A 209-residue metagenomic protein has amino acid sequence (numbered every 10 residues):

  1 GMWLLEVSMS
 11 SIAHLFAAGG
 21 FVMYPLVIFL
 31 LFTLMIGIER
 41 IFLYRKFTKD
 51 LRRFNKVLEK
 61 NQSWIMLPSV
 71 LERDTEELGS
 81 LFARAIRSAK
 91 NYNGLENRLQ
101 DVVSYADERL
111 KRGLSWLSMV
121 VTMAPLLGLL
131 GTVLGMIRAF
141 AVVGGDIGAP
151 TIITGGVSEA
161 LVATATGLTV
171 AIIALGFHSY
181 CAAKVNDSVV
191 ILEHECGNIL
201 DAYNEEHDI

Functional and structural regions predicted by a protein language model:
G1-M2, G128: Low-complexity, intrinsically disordered short segments enriched for Gly/Pro and polybasic residues
W3-N55, F177, C181: Hydrophobic membrane-targeting segments
M9-G19, Q100-A124, P150-V162: Alpha-helical membrane-interface segments at transmembrane helix boundaries
G20, L34, L67, F82 (+3 more regions): Residue-level signature of catalytic and energy-coupling elements of molecular machines, predominantly ATP/GTP-dependent
P25-T33, V121-L127, G131-L134, T164 (+1 more regions): Residue-level signal for the membrane-embedded core of alpha-helical transmembrane segments, especially mid-helix
E39, E159, E193: Acidic-residue sensor for enzyme active/binding pockets
T48-L130, L134-D146, F177-I209: Predominantly long cytosolic amphipathic alpha-helical stalk/bundle segments
S158-G176: Hydrophobic alpha-helical transmembrane segments of polytopic membrane proteins
